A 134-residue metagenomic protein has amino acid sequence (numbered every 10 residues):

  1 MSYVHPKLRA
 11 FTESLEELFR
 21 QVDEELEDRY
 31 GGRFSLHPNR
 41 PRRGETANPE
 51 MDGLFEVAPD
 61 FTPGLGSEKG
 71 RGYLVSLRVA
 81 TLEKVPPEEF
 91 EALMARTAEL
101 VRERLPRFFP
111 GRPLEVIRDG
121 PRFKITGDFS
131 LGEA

Functional and structural regions predicted by a protein language model:
M1-E56: N-terminal accessory segment detector
M1-P6, A10, L114-A134: Polar/charged, Gly/Pro-rich intrinsically disordered segments
R9, E13-E25, L74, A95-T97 (+2 more regions): Low-complexity, charged, repeat-rich alpha-helical/coil interaction segments
E24-G44, R102-F123: Short glycine-rich, low-complexity/disordered patches
R33-R40, L74-S76, K84-F90: A broad, low-specificity signal for short, low-complexity segments enriched in glycine/proline and polar/charged
G44-K84: An N-terminal amphipathic alpha-helical segment
A80-F109: Short, hydrophobic/π-rich interface segment
